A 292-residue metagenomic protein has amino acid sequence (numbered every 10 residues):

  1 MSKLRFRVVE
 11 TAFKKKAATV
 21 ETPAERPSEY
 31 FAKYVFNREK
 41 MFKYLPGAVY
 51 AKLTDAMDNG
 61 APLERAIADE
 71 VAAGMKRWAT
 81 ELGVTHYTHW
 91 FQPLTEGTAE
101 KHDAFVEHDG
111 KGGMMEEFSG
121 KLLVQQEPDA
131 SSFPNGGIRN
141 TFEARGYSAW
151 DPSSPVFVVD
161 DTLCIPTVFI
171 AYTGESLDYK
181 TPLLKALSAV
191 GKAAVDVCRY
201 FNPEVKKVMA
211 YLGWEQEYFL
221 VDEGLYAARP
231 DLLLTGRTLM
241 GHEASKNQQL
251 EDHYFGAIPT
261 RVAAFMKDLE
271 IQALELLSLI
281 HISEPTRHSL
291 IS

Functional and structural regions predicted by a protein language model:
S2-A24, T141-T162: N-terminal hydrophobic targeting/anchoring segments and the immediately downstream early-domain regions of hydrolases
K15-G120, V124-N140: Histidine/acidic residue-rich metal-binding segments in metalloenzymes
K52, M75, A194, L269 (+1 more regions): Aromatic/hydrophobic pocket-lining residues that form π-stacking "cages" and hydrophobic walls in ligand
A61, V84, P203, S278-L279: Short aromatic/hydrophobic-glycine micro-motifs
I67-A68, Y211, S283: Short, surface-exposed recognition loops or helix-turn segments adjacent to catalytic cores
A144-E270, L277: ATP/Mg2+-dependent ligation/transfer catalytic cores
L163-I165, S289-S292: Generic recognition of long tandem-repeat/solenoid scaffolds
I280-I291: Residue-level detector of conserved catalytic or cofactor/ligand-binding positions in enzyme active sites
